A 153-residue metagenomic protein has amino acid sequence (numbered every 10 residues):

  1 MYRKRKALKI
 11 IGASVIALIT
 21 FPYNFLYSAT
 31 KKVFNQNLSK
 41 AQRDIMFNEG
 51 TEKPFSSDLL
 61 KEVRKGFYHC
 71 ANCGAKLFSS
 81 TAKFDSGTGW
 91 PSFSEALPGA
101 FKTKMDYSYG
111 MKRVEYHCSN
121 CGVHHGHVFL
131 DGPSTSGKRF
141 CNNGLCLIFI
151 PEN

Functional and structural regions predicted by a protein language model:
M1-V15: N-terminal secretory signal peptides and thylakoid transit peptides that target proteins across membranes
I19-N48, K53, K65: C-terminal segment of N-terminal export signals and the immediately downstream linker at the start of the mature
F67, E115, K138: Residues immediately within or flanking Cys/His clusters that coordinate Zn2+ in small zinc-binding modules
C70, C118: Short cysteine-rich clusters marking metal-coordination/redox-active sites
G74, G122, L145: Cys/His-coordinated zinc-binding microdomains
L77-F78, G126, L130, C146-F149: Short functional micro-motifs and their immediate structural scaffolds
G99-H117, L147-N153: Short Fe-S-cluster ligation motifs
Y107, D131-S136: Short linker/helix segments within small regulatory modules
